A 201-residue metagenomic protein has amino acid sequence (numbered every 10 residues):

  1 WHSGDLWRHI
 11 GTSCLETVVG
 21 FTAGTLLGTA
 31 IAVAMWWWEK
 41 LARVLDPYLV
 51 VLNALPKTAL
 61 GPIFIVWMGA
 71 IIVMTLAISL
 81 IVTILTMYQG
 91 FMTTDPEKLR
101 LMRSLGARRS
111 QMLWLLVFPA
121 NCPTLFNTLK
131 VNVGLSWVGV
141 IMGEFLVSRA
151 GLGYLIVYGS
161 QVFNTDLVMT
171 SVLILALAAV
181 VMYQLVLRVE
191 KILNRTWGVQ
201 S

Functional and structural regions predicted by a protein language model:
W1-T22: Periplasmic/extracellular loop-to-transmembrane helix junction in inner-membrane transport proteins
V19-L49: Transmembrane-helix boundary motif in ABC transporter permease subunits
T29-A34, P62-I63, T83, I141: Alpha-helical transmembrane segments of multipass membrane proteins
V50, E190-S201: Short cytosolic juxtamembrane segments of multi-pass membrane proteins
L52-V82, Q89-G90: Generic hydrophobic transmembrane alpha-helix motif, especially the helices
L55, F91-E97, L101-N121, Q161: Short helix-to-coil transition segments within interhelical loops that connect adjacent transmembrane helices
A70-A77, R109-G143: Transmembrane alpha-helices
G153-R188: Hydrophobic alpha-helical transmembrane segments of polytopic membrane proteins
